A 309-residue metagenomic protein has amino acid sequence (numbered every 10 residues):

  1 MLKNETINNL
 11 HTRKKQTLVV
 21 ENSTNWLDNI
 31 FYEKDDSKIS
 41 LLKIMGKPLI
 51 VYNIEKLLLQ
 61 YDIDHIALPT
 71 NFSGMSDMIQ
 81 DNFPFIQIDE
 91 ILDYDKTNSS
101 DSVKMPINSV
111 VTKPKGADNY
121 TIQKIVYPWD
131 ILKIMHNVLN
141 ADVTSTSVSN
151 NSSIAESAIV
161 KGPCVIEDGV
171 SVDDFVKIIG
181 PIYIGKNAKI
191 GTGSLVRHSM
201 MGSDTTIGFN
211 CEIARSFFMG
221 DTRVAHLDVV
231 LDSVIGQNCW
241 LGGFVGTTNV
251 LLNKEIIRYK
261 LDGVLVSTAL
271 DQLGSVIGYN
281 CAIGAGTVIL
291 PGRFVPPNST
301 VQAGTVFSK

Functional and structural regions predicted by a protein language model:
M1-N151, R293, P297-N298, G304: Terminal amphipathic alpha-helical/low-complexity segments used for targeting or macromolecular assembly
E21, P69, G202, M219 (+1 more regions): Conserved residues at the C-terminal ends of beta-strands
P114-L195: Extended, small-residue-rich solenoid/repeat segments and analogous flexible loops that form exposed scaffolds
S147, P163-V165, Y183, K189 (+5 more regions): Residue-level "contact hotspot" at macromolecular interaction interfaces
D168, G185-K186, R197, S203 (+4 more regions): The repeat-register position in solenoid repeat domains
V176, P181-I182, A188, G193-S194 (+6 more regions): Pentapeptide-repeat beta-helix register
G208-K309: Glycine-rich hexapeptide-repeat left-handed beta-helix
